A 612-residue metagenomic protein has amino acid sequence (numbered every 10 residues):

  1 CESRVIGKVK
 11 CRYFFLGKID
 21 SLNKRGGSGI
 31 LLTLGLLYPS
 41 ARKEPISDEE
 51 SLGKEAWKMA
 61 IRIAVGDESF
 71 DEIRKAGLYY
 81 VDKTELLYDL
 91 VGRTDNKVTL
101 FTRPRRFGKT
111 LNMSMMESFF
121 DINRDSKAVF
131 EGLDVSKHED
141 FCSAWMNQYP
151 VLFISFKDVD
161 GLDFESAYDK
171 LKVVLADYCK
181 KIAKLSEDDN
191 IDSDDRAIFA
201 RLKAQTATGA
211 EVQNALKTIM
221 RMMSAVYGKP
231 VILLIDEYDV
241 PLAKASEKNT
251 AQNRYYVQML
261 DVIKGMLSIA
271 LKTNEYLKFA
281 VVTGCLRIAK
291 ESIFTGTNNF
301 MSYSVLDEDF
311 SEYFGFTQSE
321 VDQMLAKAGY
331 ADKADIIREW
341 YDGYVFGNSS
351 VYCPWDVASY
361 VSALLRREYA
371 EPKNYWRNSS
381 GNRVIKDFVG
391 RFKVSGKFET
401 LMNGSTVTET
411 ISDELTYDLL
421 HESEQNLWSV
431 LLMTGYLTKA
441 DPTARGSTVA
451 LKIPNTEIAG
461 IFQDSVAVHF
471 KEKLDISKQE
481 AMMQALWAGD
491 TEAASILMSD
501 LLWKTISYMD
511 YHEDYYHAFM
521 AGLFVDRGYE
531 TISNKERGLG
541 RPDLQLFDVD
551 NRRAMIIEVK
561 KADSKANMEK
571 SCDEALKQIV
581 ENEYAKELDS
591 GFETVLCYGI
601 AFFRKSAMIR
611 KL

Functional and structural regions predicted by a protein language model:
V5, Y13, R25-G26, K43 (+1 more regions): Positively charged, low-complexity intrinsically disordered regions
G7, G17, G26-G29, G35 (+1 more regions): Residue-identity detector for glycine
V9, L16-I19, L34, E44 (+1 more regions): Short linear motifs centered on Gly/Pro in flexible linkers and helix caps
Y13, D20-N23, Y38: Intrinsic-disorder-associated, low-complexity terminal segments enriched in Asp/Asn/His/Tyr and depleted of Lys/Arg
T33, P39-Y511: Phosphate-binding site recognition
T491-L612: Structural signature of nuclease core domains in nucleic-acid processing machines
